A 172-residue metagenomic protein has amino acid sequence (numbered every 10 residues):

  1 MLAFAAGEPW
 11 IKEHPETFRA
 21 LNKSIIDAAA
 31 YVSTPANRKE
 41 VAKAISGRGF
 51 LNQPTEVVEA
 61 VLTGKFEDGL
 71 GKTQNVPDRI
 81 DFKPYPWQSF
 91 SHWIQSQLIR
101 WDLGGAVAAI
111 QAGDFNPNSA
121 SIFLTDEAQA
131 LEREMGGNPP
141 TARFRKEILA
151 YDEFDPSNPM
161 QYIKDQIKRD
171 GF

Functional and structural regions predicted by a protein language model:
M1-H14, N22: Periplasmic-binding protein-like
E8, E13-E16, E40, E56-E59 (+5 more regions): Glutamate identity and glutamate-enriched acidic tracts
H14-P117: Secondary-structure end/capping motifs
Q95-F172: Conserved C-terminal helix/tail region of periplasmic/extracytoplasmic solute-binding proteins
